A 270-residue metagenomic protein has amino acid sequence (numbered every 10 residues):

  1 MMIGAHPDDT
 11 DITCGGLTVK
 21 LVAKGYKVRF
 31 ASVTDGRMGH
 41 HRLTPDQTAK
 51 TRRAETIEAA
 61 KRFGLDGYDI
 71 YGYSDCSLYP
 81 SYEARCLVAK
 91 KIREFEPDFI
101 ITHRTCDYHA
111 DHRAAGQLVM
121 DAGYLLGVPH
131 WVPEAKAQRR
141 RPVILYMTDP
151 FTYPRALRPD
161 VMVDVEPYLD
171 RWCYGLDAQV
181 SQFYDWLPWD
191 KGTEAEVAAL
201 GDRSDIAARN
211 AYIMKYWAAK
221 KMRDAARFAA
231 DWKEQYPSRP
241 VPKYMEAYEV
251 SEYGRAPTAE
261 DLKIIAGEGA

Functional and structural regions predicted by a protein language model:
M1-F95, L125, I265-G267: Active-site rim/loop-helix segments in enzyme catalytic domains that contact anionic ligands
R29, I57, R62-D149, L157-R158: Internal alpha/beta domain cores that form substrate/cofactor-binding pockets in large enzymes and binding proteins
D35, D75-S77, F151, L169 (+1 more regions): Residue-level detector of flexible, active-site-proximal loop/helix-junction positions within diverse enzyme catalytic
H40-L43, R155-P159: Short acidic, glycine/proline-rich loop/turn micro-motifs
A49-R52, H112, L169, V241: Generic structural signal for well-ordered, non-membrane alpha-helical segments in soluble metabolic enzymes
E55, L118, A122, R171-A178: Amphipathic alpha-helical segments that form well-ordered structural scaffolds and often line/cohere around active
V132-P133, R140, P154-R155, V161-A270: C-terminal accessory domains and tails appended to enzymatic cores
